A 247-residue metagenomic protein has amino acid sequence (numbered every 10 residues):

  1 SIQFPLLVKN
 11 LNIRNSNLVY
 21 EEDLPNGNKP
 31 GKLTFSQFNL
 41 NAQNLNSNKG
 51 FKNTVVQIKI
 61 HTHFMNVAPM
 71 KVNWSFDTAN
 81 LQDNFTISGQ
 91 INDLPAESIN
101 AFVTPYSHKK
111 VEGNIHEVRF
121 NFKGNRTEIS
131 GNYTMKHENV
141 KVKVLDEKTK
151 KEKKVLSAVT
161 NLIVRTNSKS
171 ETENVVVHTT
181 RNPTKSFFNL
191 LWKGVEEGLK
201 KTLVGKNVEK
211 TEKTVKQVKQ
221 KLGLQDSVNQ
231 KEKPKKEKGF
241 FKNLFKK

Functional and structural regions predicted by a protein language model:
S1-I87, P95: Elongated, acidic membrane-bridging lipid-handling scaffolds and related periplasm/extracellular "bridge/tunnel" systems
S1-V19, G89-G124: Extended amphipathic, helix-rich lipid-handling scaffolds
I2, Y20, T54-V56, P69 (+7 more regions): Generic, low-specificity signal for short hydrophobic/alpha-helical stretches with a mild N-terminal bias, encompassing
E21, A68, E97, E128 (+1 more regions): Residue-level signal for secondary-structure boundary sites
D77, Q90, Y106-K247: Extended terminal
